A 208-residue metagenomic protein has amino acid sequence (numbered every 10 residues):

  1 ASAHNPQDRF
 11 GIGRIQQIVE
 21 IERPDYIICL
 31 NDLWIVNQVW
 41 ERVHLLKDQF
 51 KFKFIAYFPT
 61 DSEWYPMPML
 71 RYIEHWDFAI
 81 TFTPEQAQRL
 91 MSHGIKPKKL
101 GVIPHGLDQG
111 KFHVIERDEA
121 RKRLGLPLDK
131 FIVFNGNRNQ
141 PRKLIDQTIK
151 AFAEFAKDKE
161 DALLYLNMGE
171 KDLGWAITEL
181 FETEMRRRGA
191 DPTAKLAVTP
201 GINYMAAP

Functional and structural regions predicted by a protein language model:
C29-I35: Short His-centered aromatic/hydrophobic patch
K47, W175-P208: Nucleotide-activated donor-binding/catalytic signature segment of Leloir-type glycosyltransferases, i.e., the conserved
D48-Q49, A56, Y65-A79: A conserved, positively charged/aromatic
Y57, F82, I103, N135-N137 (+2 more regions): Short hydrophobic "strand-cap" motifs at the C-terminus of beta-strands
E85, G106: Carbohydrate-associated surface elements
H113-L126: A short helix/loop element that forms part of the nucleotide-sugar donor recognition site in Leloir-type
P127-K143, I149-F152, L164-L166: Conserved donor-binding/catalytic core segment of Leloir-type glycosyltransferases
Q140-L144, D158, L173-G174: A short, basic/aromatic alpha-helical/loop segment that forms part of the nucleotidyl-sugar donor-binding site
